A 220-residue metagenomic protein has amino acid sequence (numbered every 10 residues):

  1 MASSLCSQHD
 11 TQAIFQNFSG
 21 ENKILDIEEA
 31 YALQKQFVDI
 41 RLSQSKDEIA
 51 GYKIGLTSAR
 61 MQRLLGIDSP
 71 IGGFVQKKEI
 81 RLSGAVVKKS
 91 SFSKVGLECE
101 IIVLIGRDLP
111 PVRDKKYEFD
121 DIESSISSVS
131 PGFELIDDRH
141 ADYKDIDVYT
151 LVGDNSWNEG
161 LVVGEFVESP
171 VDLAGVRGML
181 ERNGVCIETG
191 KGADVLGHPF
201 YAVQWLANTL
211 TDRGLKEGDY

Functional and structural regions predicted by a protein language model:
M1-H198, D212: Catalytic-core "active-site belt" of small-molecule-metabolizing enzymes, emphasizing His/Asp/Glu-rich regions
P199-Y220: A conserved acidic, glycine/proline-rich C-terminal tail/linker
